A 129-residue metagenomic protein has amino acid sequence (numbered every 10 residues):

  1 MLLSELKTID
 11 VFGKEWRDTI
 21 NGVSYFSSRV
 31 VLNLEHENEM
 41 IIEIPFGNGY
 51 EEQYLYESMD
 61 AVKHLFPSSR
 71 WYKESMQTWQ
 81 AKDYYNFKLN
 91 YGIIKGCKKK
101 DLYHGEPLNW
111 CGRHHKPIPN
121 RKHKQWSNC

Functional and structural regions predicted by a protein language model:
M1-H114, R121: Catalytic phosphate/metal-binding cores of nucleic-acid and nucleotide-processing enzymes, i.e., regions that mediate
C129: Glycine-rich, flexible loop motifs
